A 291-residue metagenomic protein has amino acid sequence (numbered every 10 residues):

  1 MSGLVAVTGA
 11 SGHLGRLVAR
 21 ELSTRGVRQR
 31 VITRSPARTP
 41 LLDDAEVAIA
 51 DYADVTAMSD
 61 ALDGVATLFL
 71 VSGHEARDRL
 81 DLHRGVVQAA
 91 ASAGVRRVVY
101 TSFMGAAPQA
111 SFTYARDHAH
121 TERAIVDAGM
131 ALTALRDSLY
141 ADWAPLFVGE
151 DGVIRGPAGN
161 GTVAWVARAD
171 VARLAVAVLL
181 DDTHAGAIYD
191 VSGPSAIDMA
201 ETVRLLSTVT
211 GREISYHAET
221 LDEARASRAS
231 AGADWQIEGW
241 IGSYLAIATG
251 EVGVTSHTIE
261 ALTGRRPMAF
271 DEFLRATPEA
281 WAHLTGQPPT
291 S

Functional and structural regions predicted by a protein language model:
S2-L42, A53-T56, D63-V65, H74-R84 (+5 more regions): Oxidoreductase cofactor-interface core, primarily capturing Rossmann-like NAD(P)-dependent enzymes
E46-I49: Conserved SAM-binding strand-loop segment of SAM-dependent methyltransferases
D51, S215, A269-E272: Intrinsic disorder/low-structure terminal segments
V71: Conserved beta-strand segments of the P-loop GTPase G domain that flank and frequently precede/overlap
D222-S291: A hydrophobic C-terminal alpha-helical subdomain
